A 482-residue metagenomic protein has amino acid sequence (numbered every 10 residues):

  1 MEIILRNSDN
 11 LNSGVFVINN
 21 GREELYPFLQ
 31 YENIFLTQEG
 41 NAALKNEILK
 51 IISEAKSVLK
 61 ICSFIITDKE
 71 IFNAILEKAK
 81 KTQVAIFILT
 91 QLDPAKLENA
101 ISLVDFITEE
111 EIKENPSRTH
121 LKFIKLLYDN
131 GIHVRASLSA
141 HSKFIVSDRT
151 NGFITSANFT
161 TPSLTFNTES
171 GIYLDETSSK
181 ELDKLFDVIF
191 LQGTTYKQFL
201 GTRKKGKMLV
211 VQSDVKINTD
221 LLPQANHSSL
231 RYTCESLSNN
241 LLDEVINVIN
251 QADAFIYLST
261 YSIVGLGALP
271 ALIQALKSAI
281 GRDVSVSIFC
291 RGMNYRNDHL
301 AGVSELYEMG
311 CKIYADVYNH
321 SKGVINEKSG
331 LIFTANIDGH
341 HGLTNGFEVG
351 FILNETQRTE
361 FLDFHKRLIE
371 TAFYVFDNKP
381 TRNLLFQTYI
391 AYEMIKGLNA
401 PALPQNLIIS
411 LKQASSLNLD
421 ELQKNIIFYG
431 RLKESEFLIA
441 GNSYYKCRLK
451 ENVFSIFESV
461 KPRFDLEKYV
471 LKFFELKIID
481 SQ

Functional and structural regions predicted by a protein language model:
M1-K122, N130, S139-A140, V146-Y314 (+2 more regions): Charged, low-complexity intrinsically disordered terminal segments
